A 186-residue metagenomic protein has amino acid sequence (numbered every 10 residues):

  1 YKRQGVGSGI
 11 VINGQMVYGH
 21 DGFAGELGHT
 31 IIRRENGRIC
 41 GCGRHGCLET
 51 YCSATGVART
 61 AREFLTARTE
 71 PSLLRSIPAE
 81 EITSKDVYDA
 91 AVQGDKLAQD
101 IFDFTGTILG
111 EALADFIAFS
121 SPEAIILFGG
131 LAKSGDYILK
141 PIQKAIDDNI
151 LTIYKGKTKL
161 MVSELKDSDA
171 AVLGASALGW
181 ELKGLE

Functional and structural regions predicted by a protein language model:
Y1-Q4: Conserved small/polar residues in nucleotide/adenosyl-binding loops
V6-V11: Short beta-strand scaffold segments in enzyme catalytic cores
F23-N36: A short, polar/charged loop-to-alpha-helix boundary motif
R34-I39, R44-E186: ATP-binding/phosphotransfer module of carbohydrate and carboxylate kinases, centering on a glycine-rich
